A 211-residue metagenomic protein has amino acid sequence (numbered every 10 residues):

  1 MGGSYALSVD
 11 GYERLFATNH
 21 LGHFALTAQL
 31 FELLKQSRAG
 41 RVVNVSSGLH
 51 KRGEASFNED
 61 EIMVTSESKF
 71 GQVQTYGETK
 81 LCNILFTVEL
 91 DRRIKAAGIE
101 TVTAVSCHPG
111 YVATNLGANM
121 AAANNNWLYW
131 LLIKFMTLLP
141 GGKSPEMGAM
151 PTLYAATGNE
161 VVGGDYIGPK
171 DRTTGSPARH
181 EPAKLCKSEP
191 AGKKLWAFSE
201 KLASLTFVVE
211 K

Functional and structural regions predicted by a protein language model:
M1-N125, S204-E210: Rossmann-fold NAD(P)H-dependent dehydrogenase/reductase core
N19, L139-P140, K184: A generic structural signal for short
S37, Q74, K143, K187-P190: Eukaryote-biased feature marking scaffold/signaling PDZ-domain proteins and nuclear chromatin regulators
E59-K69, N126-K134, G175-A183: Short glycine/proline- and charge-enriched loop/turn segments that cap or connect secondary-structure elements
T79, W130-R179, E189-K193: C-terminal helical subdomain
E89, P151-Y154, F198: Generic recognition of well-ordered alpha-helical segments
C186-K211: Intracellular terminal tails of multi-pass secondary transporters
